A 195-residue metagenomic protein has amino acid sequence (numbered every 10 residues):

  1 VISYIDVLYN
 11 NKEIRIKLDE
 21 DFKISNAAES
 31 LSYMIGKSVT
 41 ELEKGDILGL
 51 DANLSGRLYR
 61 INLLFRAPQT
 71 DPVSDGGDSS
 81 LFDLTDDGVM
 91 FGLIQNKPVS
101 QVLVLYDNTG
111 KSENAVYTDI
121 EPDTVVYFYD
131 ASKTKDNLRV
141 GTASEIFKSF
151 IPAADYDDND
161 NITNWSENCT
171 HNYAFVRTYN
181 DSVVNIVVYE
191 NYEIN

Functional and structural regions predicted by a protein language model:
V1-N195: ...the same signal can extend to comparable exposed beta-sheet modules with similar sequence chemistry even outside
